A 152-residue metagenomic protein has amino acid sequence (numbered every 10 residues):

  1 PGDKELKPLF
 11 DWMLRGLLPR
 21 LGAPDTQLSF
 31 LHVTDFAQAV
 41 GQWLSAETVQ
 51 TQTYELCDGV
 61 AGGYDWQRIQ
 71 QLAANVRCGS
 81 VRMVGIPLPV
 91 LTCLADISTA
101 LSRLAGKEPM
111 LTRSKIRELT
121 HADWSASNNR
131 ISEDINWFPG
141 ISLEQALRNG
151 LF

Functional and structural regions predicted by a protein language model:
P1-D3, G106: Proline-centered turn/helix-capping motifs that create local helix->coil transitions or kinks
D3-P8, G22-L44, T51-E55, D65: Substrate-positioning beta->alpha
P8-F30, S80-D123: Alpha-helical membrane-targeting segments
L17-L18, T48-V49, W124, N128 (+1 more regions): Generic structural signal for secondary-structure transition and capping sites
S29, P139-G140: A structural signal for short, well-ordered beta-strand elements
A46-M110, N128, I141-F152: Mid/C-terminal beta-alpha module of Rossmann-like enzyme folds, strongest in SDR-family dehydrogenases/epimerases
